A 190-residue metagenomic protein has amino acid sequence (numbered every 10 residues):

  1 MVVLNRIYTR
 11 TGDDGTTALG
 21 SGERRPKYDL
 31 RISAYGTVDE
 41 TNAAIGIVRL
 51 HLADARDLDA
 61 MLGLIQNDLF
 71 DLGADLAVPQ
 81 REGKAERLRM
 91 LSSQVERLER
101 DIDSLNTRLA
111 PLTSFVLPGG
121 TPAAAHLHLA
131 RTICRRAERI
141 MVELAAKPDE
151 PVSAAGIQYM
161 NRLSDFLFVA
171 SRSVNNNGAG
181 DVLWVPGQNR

Functional and structural regions predicted by a protein language model:
M1-R190: Phosphate/pyrophosphate-binding loop motifs in nucleotide- or prenyl diphosphate-using proteins
